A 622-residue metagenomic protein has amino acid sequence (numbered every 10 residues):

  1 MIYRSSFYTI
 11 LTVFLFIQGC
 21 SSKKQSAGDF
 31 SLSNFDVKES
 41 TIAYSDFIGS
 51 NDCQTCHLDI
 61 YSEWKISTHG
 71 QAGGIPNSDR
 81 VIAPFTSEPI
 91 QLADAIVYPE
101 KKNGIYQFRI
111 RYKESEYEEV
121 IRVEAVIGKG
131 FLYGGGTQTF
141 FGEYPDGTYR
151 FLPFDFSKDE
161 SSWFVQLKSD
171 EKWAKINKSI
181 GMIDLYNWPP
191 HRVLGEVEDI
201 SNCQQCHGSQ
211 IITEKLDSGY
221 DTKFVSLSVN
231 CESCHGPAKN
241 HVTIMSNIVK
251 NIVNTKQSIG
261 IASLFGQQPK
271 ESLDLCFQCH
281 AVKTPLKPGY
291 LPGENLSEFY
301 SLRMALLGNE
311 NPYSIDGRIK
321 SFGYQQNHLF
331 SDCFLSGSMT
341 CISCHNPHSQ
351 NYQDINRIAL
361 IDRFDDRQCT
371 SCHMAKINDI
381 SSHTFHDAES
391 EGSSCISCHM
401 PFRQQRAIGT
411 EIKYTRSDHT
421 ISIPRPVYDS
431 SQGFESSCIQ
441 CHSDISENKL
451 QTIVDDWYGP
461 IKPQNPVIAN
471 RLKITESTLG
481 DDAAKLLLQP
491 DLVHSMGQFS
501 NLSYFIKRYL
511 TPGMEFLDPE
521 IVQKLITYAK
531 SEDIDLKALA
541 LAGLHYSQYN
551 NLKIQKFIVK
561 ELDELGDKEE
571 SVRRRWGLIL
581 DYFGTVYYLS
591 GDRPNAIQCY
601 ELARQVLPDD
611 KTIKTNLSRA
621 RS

Functional and structural regions predicted by a protein language model:
Q25-S40, Y44, D59-L132, T139-Y144 (+6 more regions): Primarily the internal scaffold of c-type cytochrome electron-transfer domains, especially repeated/multiheme c-type
G480-L488, P512-K530, N550-D567: Amphipathic alpha-helical scaffolding segments comprising HEAT/armadillo-like alpha-solenoid repeats
M496-Q498, E532-K537: Positions within the helices of HEAT/ARM-like alpha-solenoid repeats
Q498-L502, A540, L617: Conserved hydrophobic register position within alpha-solenoid helical repeats
